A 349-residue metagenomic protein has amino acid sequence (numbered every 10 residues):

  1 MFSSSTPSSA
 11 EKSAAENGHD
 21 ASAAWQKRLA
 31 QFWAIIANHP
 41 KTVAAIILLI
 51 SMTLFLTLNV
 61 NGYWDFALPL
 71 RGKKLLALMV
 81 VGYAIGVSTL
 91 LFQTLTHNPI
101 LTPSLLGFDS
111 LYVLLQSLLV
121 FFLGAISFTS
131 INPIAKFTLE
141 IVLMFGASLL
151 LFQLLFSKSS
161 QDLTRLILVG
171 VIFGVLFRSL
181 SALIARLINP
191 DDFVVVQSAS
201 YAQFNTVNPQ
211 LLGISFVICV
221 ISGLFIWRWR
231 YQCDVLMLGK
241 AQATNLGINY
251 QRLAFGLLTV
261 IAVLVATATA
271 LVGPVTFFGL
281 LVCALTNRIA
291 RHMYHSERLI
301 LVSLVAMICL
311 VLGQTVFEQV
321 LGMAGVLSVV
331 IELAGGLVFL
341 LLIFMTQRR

Functional and structural regions predicted by a protein language model:
M1-R349: Alpha-helical transmembrane segments in inner-membrane proteins
